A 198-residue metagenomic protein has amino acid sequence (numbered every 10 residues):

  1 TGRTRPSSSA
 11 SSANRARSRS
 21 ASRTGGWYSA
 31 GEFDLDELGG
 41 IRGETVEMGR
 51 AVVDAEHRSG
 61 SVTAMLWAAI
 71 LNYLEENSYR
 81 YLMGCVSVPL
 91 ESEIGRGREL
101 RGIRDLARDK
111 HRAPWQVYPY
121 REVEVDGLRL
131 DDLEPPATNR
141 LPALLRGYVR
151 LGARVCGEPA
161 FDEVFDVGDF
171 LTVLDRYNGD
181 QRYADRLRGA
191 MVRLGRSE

Functional and structural regions predicted by a protein language model:
T1-V46, L174, R182-D185, M191-E198: Non-catalytic substrate-recognition and accessory regions of acyl/acetyltransferase enzymes
A10, Y81-M83, L171-V173: Ordered hydrophobic segments in well-structured contexts
S18-R154, P159-V167: Acyl-donor binding region in acyl/amide transferases
H57, N178-D180: Residues that cap or initiate secondary-structure elements
R108-V117, D180-L194: Short, basic, helix/turn surface patches
F165-N178: C-terminal "cap" of GNAT-fold acetyltransferases
